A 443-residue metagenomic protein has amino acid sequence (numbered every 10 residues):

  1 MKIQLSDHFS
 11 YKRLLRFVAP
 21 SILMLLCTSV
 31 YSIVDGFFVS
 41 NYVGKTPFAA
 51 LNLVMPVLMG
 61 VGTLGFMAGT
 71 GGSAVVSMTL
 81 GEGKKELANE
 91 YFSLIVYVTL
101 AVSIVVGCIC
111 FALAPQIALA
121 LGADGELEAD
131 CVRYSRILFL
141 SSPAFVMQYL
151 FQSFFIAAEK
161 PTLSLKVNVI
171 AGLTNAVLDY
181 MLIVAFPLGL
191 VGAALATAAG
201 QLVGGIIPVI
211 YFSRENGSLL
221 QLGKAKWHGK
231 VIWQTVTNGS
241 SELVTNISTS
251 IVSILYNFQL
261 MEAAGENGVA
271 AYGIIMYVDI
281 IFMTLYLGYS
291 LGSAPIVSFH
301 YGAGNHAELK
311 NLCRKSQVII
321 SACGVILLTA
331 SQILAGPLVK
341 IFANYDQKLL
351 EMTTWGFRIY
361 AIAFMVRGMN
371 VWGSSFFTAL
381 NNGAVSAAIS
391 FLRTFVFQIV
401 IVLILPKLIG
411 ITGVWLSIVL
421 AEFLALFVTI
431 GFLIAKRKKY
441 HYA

Functional and structural regions predicted by a protein language model:
M1-V18, V76-P143, A185-S240, V297-A363 (+1 more regions): Short alpha-helical transmembrane segments in multi-pass integral membrane proteins
S6-Y42, P56-G71, V75, T79 (+6 more regions): N-terminal transmembrane alpha-helices
R16-D35, I137, A171, G200-G204 (+4 more regions): Transmembrane helical elements of multi-pass membrane transporters/channels
S21, L25, F37, A74 (+15 more regions): Transmembrane alpha-helix boundary and packing residues in multipass membrane permease domains and related
V30-F48, A118-G125, M181-L188, S250-Y277 (+4 more regions): Helix-terminus/linker motif at the lipid-water interface of multi-pass membrane proteins
F48-C108, F145-S164, A271-A335, R367-I389: Small-residue-rich hydrophobic transmembrane alpha-helices
G60, N175-D179, G205-V209, I280-T284 (+3 more regions): Hydrophobic transmembrane alpha-helices of multi-pass small-molecule transporters
G69, I137-I156, S164-G172, A193-I206 (+5 more regions): Short runs within selected transmembrane alpha-helices of multi-pass transporters and secretion channels
